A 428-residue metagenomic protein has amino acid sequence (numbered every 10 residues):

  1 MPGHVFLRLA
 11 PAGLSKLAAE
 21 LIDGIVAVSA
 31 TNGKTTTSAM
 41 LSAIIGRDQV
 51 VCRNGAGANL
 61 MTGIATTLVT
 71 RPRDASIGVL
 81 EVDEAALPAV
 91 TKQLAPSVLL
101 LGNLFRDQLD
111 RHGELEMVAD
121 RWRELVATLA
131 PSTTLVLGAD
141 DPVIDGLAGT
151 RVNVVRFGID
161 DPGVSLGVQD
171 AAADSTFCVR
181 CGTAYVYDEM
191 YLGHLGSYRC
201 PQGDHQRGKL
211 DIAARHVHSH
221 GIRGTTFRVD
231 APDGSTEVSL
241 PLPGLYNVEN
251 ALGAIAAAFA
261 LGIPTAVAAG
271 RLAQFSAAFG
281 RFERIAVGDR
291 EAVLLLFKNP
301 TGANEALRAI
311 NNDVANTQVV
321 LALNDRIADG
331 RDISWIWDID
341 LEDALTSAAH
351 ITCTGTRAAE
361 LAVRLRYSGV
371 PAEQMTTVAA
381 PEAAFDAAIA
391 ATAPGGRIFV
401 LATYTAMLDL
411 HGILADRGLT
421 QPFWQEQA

Functional and structural regions predicted by a protein language model:
M1-G158, P162-F177: Phosphate-binding loop of NTP-binding sites
M1-G3, S175, G182, L192-D204 (+3 more regions): ATP-dependent carboxylate-amine ligase
T31, A58-N59, P232, P243-L245 (+4 more regions): Short, surface-exposed acidic/glycine-rich loop or hinge patches that mediate macromolecular interfaces
L41, I45, I64-L68, A251-L261 (+2 more regions): Buried hydrophobic packing segments
N54, D188, P241, V293-L294 (+1 more regions): Thr-Gly-centered strand-to-loop micro-motif
G55, F157-D160, H218, L323 (+2 more regions): Residues at the C-termini of beta-strands that transition into short coil/loop
E81, G102, V136, N250 (+3 more regions): Residue-level signal for inorganic ion chemistry
F105-R290: Acidic, Mg2+-coordinating active-site environments of NTP-dependent enzymes
